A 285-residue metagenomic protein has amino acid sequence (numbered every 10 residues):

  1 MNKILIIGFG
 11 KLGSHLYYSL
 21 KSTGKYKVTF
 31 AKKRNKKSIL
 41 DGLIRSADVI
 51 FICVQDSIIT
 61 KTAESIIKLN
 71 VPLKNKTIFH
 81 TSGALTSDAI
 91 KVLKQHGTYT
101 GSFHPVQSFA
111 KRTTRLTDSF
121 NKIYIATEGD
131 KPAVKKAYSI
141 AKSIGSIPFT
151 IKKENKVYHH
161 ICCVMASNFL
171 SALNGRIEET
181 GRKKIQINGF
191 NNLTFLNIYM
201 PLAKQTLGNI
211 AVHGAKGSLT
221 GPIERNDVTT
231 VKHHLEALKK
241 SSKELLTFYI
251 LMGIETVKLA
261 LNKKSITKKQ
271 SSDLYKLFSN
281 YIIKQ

Functional and structural regions predicted by a protein language model:
M1-S46: NAD(P)+-binding Rossmann beta1-loop-alpha1 motif at the extreme N-terminus of oxidoreductases
N2, T29-A31, Y99-Y124, A133: Active-site capping/gating segments
L16, S22, R115-V212, D273-I282: Internal alpha-helical scaffold of NAD(P)-dependent oxidoreductase catalytic cores
Y18, N35-T114: Rossmann-like NAD(P)(H) cofactor-binding subdomain of soluble oxidoreductases
G24, Q95-T98, I144: Short, structured coil segments at secondary-structure junctions
K27-T29, T77, Y99, I147: Conserved beta-strand segments of alpha/beta enzyme cores
D41, S46, N197-Q285: NAD(P)-dependent Rossmann-like dehydrogenase/reductase catalytic/cofactor-binding core
